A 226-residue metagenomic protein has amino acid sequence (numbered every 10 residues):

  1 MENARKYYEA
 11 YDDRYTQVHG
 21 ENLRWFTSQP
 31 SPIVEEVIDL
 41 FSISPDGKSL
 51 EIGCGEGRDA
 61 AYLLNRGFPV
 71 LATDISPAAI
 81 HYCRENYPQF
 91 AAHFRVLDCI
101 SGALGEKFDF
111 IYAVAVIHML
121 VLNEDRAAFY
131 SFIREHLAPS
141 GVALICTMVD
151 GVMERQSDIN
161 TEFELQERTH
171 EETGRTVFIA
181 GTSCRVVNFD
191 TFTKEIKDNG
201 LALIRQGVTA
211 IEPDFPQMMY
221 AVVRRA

Functional and structural regions predicted by a protein language model:
M1-P45, S49-A103, V142-A226: Class I (Rossmann-like) S-adenosyl-L-methionine-dependent methyltransferase catalytic domain, capturing the SAM-binding
Y112: A conserved beta-strand element that flanks and buttresses the S-adenosyl-L-methionine
A115-M119: Short catalytic micro-motifs in class I SAM-dependent methyltransferases
L122-E124: Conserved catalytic-core motifs of eukaryotic protein kinase domains, centered on the activation segment
A127-P139: A short glycine-rich, Lys/Arg-flanked "PGG" loop and its adjoining helix->strand segment in the class I
